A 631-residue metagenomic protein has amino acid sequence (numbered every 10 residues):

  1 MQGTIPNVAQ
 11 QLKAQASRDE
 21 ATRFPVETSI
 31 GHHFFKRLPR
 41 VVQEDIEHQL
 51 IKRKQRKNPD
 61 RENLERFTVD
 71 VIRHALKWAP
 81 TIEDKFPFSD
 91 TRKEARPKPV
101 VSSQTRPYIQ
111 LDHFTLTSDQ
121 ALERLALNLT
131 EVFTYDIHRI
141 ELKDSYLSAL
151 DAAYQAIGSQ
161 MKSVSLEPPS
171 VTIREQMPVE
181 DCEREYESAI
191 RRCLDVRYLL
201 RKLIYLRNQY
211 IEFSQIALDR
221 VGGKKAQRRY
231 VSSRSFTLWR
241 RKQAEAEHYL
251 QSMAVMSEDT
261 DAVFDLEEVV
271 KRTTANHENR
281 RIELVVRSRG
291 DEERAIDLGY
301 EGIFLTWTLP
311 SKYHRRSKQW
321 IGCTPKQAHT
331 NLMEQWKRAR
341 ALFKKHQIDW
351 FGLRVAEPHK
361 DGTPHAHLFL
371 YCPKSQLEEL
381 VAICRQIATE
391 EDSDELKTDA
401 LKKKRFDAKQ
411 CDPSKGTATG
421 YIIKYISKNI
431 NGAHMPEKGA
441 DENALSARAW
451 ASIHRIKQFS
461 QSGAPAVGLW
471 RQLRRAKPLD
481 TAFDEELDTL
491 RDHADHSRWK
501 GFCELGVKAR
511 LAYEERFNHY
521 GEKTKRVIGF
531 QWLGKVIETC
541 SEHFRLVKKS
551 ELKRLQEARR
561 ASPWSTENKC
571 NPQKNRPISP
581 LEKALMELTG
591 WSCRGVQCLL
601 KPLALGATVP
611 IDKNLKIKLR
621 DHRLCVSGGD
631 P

Functional and structural regions predicted by a protein language model:
M1-G362, K374-P631: Right-hand nucleic-acid polymerase module
F369-Y371: Short hydrophobic/aromatic beta-strand micro-patches that form the beta-sheet surface supporting nucleotide- or nucleic
